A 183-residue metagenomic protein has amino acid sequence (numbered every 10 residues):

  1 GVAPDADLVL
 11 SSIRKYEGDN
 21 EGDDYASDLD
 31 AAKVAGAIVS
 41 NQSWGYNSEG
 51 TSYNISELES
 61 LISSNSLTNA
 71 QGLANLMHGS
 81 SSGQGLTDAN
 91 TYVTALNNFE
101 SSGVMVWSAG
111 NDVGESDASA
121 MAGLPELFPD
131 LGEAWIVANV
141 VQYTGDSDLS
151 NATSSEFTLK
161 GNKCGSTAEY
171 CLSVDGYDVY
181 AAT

Functional and structural regions predicted by a protein language model:
G1-G22, V34-N41, G45-S52, E100-S102 (+3 more regions): Subtilisin-like serine protease catalytic core
G18-N20, E49-S52, G114-A120, D146-L149 (+1 more regions): Extracytoplasmic/secreted cell-surface and envelope-processing proteins
D23-D28, A118-P125, S155-T158: Alpha-helical scaffolding within the catalytic cores of extracellular/periplasmic polymer-degrading hydrolases
Y25-L29, A89-L96, W135, F157 (+1 more regions): Extracytoplasmic/secreted envelope proteins and their assembly/folding machinery, especially bacterial periplasmic
A31-G85, S108: Short acidic, glycine-rich surface-loop motifs adjacent to enzyme active sites
G45-N47, V104, G110-G114, V141-T144 (+1 more regions): Catalytic metal-binding/acid-base residues of hydrolase active sites
E100, V106, D117-V137: Short, electropositive alpha-helical surface patch
P125-T183: Extracellular S/T/G-rich loop segment that most often corresponds to the catalytic His/Ser-adjacent loop
